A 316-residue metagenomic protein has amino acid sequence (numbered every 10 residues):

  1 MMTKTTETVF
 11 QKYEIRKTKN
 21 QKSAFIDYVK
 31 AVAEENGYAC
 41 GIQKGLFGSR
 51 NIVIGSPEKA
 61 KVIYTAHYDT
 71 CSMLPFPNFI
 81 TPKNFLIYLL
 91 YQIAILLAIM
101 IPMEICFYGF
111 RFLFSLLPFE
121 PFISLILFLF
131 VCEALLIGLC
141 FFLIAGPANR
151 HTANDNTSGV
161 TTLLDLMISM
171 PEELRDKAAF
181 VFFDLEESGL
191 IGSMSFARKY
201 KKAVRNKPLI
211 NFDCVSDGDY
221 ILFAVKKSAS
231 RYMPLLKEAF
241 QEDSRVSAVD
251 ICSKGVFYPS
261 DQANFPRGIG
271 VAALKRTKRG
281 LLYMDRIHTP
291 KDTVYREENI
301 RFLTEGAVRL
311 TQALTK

Functional and structural regions predicted by a protein language model:
M1-A24, K30, N36, I144-R150 (+4 more regions): N-terminal capping segment at the start of a domain
M1-K19, N36-G37, K59-K61, S72-L74 (+4 more regions): N-terminal hydrophobic or amphipathic helices/low-complexity stretches enriched in small/hydrophobic/Pro/Gly
Y13-K59, F76-P118: A non-catalytic alpha/beta surface segment that caps or lines the substrate-entry region of metallo-dependent hydrolase
K19-A24, T157, T161, E297 (+1 more regions): Soluble non-cytosolic domains of exported or imported proteins
K61-H67: Short beta-strand element of the alpha/beta-hydrolase
H67-N78: Non-transmembrane, extramembrane segments of multi-pass ion/lipid transporters
R111-F130, L136-L235, K254-Y258, Q262: Acidic/histidine-rich catalytic neighborhood of metal-dependent amide-processing enzymes
G218-K316: Active-site-adjacent substrate-binding region of metalloamidase/peptidase-like peptide-processing proteins
